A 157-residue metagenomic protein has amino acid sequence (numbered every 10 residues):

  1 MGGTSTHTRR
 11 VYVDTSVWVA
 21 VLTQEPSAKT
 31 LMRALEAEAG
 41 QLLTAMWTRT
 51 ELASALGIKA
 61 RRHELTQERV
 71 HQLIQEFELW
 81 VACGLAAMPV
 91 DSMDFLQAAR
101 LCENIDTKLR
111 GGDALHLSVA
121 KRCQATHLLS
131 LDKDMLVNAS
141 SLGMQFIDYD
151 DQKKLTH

Functional and structural regions predicted by a protein language model:
M1-R10, L117, K121-H157: Acidic, PIN/NYN-like endoribonuclease modules and their adjacent C-terminal/linker elements
M1-T48, K59-Q72, L142, D151-T156: Short, well-structured N-terminal submotif of metal-dependent ribonuclease cores
V13, L43-T44, P89, G111 (+1 more regions): Short beta-strand scaffold positions
V17-W18, T48, D94, H116 (+1 more regions): Alpha-helix capping/helix-boundary segments
T44-T50, G112-L115: Aromatic- and histidine-enriched alpha-helix N-cap/loop-to-helix transition segments that scaffold the rims
T48, E78-I105: Acidic catalytic patch
S54-R61, E103: Short glycine/serine- and small hydrophobic-enriched flexible loop segments
